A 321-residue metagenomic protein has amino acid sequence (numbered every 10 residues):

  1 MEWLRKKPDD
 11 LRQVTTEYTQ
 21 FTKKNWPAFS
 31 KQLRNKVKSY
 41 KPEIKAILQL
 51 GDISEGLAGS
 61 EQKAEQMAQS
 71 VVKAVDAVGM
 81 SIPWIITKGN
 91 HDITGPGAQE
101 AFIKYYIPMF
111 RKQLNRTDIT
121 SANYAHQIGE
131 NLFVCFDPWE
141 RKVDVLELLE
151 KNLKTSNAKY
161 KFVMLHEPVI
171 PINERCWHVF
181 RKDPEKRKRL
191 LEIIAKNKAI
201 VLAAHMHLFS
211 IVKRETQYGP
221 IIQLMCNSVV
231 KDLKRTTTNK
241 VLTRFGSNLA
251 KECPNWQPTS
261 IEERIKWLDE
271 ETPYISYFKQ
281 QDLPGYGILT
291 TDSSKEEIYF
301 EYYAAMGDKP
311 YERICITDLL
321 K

Functional and structural regions predicted by a protein language model:
M1-Q62: N-terminal active-site segment of His-dependent metallophosphoesterases
K7-Q20, L57-Y160, F180-I200, L208-Q280 (+1 more regions): Extended active-site neighborhood of metal-dependent phosphoesterases/phosphodiesterases
I47-Q49, I86, V163, V201-L202: Residue-level marker for buried hydrophobic side chains located in beta-strands that build the well-ordered beta-sheet
G51-D52, G89-N90, H166, A204-H205: Active-site glycine-centered loops adjacent to acidic/histidine catalytic or metal-binding residues that shape
S54, S156-W177: Short acidic, glycine-rich surface-loop motifs adjacent to enzyme active sites
K63, A68, T216-G219, E296-K321: C-terminal/domain-terminus segments
P171, R175-E185, R189-F209, A304-L320: Conserved, well-structured beta-alpha core segment at the onset of a catalytic domain
